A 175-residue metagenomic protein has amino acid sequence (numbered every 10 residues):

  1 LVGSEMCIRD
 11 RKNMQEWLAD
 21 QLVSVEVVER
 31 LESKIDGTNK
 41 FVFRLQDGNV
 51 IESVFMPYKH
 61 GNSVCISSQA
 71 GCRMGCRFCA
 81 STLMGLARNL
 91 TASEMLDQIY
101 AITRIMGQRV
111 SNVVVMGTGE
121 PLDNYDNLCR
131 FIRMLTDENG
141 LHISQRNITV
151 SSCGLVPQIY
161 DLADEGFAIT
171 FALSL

Functional and structural regions predicted by a protein language model:
L1-C7: Short, small-residue-biased leader/transition segments that mark boundaries at the very start of proteins
S4, M14-Q15, F131-L135: A broad, low-specificity signal for short, low-complexity segments enriched in glycine/proline and polar/charged
I8, V28-L31, N62-C65: Short gly/ser-rich anion-binding loops that grip negatively charged ligand groups
R9-N13: Extended basic (Lys/Arg/His-rich) segments that typically form rRNA-contacting surfaces in ribosomal proteins
M14-K59: Long amphipathic N-terminal alpha/beta scaffold segment
S53-I169: Conserved Radical SAM active-site core
